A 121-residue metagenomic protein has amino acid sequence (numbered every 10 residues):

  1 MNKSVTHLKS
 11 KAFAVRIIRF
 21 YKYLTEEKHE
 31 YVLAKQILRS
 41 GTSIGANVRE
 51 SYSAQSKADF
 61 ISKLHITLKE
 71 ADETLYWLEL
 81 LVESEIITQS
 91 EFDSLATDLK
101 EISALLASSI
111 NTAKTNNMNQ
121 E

Functional and structural regions predicted by a protein language model:
M1-E50, A54-E121: Short, C-terminally biased terminal segments at protein or domain edges
